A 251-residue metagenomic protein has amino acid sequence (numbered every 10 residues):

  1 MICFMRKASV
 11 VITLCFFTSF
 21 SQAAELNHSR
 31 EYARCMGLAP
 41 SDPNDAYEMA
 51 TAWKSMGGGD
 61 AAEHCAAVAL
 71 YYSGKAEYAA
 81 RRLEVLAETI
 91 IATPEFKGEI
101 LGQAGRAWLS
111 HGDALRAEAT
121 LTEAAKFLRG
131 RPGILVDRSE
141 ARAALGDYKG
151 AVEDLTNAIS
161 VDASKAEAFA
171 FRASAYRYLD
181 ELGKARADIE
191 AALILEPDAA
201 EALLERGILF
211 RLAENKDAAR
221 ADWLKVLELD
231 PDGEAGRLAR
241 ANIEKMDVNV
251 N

Functional and structural regions predicted by a protein language model:
S21-R81, N251: N-terminal leader/linker segments that initiate helical-solenoid repeat arrays
H28, D60-A61, P94, G98 (+6 more regions): Helix-start (N-cap) detector for alpha-helical repeat units in TPR-like alpha-solenoids, especially tetratricopeptide
C35-M36, V68, R106, E140 (+3 more regions): Residue-level recognition of tetratricopeptide repeat
P40, Y72-S73, R106, S110 (+4 more regions): Register position in tetratricopeptide repeats
A52-S55, E88, A92, A125-K126 (+3 more regions): Conserved structural position within tetratricopeptide repeats
C65, Q103, D137, F171 (+2 more regions): Canonical tetratricopeptide repeat
L212, R220-N251: Terminal, low-structured helical/coil segments at or just beyond the last alpha-helical repeat
